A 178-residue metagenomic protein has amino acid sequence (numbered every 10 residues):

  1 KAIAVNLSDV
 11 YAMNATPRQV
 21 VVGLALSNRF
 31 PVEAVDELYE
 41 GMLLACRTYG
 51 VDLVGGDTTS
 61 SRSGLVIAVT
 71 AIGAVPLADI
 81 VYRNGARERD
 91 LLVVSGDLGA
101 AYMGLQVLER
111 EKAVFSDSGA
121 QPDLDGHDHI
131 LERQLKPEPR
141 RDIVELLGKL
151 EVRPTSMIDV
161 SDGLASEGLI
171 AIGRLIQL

Functional and structural regions predicted by a protein language model:
K1-L178: Helix-biased detector of long, well-ordered alpha-helical tracts
